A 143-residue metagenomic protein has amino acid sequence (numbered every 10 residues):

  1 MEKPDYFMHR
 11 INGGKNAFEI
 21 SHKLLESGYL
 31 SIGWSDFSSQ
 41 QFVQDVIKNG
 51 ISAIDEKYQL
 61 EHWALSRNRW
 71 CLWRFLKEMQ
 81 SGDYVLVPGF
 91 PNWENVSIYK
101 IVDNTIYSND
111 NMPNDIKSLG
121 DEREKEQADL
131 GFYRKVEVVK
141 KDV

Functional and structural regions predicted by a protein language model:
M1-L72: Compositionally biased, charged N-terminal/linker segments
N12-N16, N92, D142: Conserved nucleotide-binding/hydrolysis micro-motifs of P-loop NTPases
W73-Q80: Short, well-ordered loop/turn sites that connect or cap secondary structure elements
Q80-S81, E94: Short connector loops at helix/strand junctions that flank enzyme active sites, especially segments positioning acidic
D83-V85: Structural motif
E94-V143: Aromatic- and Lys/Arg-enriched surface recognition patch
